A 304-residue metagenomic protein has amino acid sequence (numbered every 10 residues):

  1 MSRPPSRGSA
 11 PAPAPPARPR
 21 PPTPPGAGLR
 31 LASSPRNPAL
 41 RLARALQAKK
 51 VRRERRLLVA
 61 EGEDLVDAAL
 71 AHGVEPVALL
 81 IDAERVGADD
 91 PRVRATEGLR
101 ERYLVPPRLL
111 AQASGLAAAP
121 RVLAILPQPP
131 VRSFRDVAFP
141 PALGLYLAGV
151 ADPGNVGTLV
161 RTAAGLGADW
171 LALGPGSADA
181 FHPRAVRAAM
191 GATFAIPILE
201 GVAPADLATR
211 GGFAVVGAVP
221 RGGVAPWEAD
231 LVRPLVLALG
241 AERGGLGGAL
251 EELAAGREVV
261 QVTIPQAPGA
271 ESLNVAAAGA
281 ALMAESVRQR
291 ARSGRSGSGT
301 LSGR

Functional and structural regions predicted by a protein language model:
S2-P153, G176, V287, G294-R304: Arg/Lys-rich RNA-binding interfaces used to dock onto structured RNA substrates
P4, A71, R102, I125-G223 (+1 more regions): RNA substrate-binding interface of SAM-dependent RNA methyltransferases
G62, A151-L159, E271-A277: Amphipathic alpha-helical repeat scaffolds
E84-V86, P107-L109, G176-A178, G201 (+2 more regions): Short, acidic/turn-prone active-site loops that include or flank metal/cofactor- and phosphate-binding residues
D89-P91, A113, L207, P226 (+1 more regions): Short, charged, surface-exposed secondary-structure boundary motifs
T96-E97, V122, A188-A192, R233-L235: Short, hinge-like loop/turn segments at secondary-structure boundaries
A124, T162-L166, S177-F194, E251-R304: Structured adenosyl-cofactor binding patch, chiefly the S-adenosyl-L-methionine
V216-A270: Active-site/ligand-binding-proximal alpha/beta "capping" segment
